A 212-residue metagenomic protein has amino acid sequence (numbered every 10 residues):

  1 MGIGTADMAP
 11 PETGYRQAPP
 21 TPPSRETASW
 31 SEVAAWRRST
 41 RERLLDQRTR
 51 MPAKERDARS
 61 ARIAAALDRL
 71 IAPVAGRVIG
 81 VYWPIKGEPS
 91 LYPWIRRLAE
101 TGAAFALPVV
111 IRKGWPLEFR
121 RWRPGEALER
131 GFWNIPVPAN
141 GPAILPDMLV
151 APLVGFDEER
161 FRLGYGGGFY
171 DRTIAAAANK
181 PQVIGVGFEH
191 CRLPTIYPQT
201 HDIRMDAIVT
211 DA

Functional and structural regions predicted by a protein language model:
M1-A35, S39, T49-R50, N140 (+3 more regions): Surface-exposed, charge/polar-rich loops and edge strands
G2-L145: N-terminal active-site beta-alpha-beta segment that forms phosphate/nucleotide-binding and substrate-recognition loops
Y82, P152, D211: Conserved residues at the C-terminal ends of beta-strands
P84-G87, V154-E158: Short glycine-rich anion-binding loops that position phosphate/pyrophosphate groups of nucleotides and phosphorylated
E88, R112, Y170, H190-C191: Alpha-helix N-cap/helix-start and coil->helix boundary motif
E126, G155, E159-L163: Short, flexible coil/turn micro-motifs enriched in small/turn-prone residues
